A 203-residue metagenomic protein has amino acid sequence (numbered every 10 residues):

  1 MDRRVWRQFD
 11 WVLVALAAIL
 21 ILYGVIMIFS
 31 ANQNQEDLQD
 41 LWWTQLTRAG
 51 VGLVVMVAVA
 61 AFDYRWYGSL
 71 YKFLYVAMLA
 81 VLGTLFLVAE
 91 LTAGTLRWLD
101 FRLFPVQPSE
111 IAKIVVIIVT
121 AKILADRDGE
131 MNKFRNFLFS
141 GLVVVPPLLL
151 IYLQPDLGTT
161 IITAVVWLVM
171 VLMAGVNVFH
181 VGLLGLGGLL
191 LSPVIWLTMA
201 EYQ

Functional and structural regions predicted by a protein language model:
M1-A17: N-terminal membrane topogenic signal
V14-I28, Q35-Q203: Hydrophobic alpha-helical transmembrane segments of multi-pass inner membrane proteins, especially in bacterial systems
